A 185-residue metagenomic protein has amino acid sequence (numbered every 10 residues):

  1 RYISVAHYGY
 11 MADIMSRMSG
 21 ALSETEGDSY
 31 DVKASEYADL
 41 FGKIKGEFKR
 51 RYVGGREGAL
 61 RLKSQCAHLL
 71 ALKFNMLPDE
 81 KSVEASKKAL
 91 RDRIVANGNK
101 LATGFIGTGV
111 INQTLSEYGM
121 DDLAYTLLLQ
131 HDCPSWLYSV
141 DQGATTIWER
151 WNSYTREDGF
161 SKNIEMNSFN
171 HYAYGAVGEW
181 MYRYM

Functional and structural regions predicted by a protein language model:
R1-M185: Active-site core of glycosidic bond-cleaving carbohydrate-active enzymes
